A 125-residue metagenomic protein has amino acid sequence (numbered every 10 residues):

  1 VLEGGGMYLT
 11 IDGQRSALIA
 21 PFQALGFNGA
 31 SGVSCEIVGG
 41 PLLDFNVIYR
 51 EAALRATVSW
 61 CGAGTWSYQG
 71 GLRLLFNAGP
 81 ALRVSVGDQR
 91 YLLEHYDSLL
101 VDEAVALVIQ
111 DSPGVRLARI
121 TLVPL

Functional and structural regions predicted by a protein language model:
V1-L125: Jelly-roll (double-stranded beta-helix
